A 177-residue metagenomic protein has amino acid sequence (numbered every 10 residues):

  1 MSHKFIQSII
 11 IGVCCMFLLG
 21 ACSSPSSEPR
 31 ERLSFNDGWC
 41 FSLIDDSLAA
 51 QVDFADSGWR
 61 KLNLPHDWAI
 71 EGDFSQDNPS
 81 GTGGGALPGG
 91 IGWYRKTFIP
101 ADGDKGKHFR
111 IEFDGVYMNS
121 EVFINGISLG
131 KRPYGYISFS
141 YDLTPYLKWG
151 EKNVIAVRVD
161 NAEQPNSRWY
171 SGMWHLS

Functional and structural regions predicted by a protein language model:
M1, C22, G81-G84: Low-complexity, intrinsically disordered short segments enriched for Gly/Pro and polybasic residues
M1-I11: Bacterial N-terminal signal peptides that target proteins for export
F5, G20-A21: Intrinsic disorder/low-complexity segments
G12-M16, S23-S80, I99, V154-R158 (+1 more regions): Accessory carbohydrate-binding/adhesion or oligomerization-edge regions at the termini of glycan-active proteins
E31-F35, I44-D45, G84, G89-S177: Accessory beta-strand-rich segments of carbohydrate-active enzymes
